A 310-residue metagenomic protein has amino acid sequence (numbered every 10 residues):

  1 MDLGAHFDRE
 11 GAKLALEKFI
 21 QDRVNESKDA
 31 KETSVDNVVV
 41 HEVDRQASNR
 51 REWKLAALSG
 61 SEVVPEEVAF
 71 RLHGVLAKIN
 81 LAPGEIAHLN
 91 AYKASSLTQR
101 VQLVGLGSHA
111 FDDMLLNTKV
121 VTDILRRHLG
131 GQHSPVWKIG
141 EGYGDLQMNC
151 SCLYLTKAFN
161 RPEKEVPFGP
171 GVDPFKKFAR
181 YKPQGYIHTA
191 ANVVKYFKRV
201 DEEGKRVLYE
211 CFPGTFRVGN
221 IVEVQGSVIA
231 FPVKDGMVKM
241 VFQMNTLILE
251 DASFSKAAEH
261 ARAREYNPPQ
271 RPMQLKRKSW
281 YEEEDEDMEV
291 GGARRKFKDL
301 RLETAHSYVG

Functional and structural regions predicted by a protein language model:
M1-R180, D235-E283, R294-G310: OB-fold ssDNA-binding interfaces and closely related basic DNA-contact patches used across DNA replication/repair
D173-L247: Extended serine/threonine-enriched, polar tracts that run as long, contiguous segments within proteins
E289-A293: Acidic, serine/threonine-rich low-complexity intrinsically disordered regions
